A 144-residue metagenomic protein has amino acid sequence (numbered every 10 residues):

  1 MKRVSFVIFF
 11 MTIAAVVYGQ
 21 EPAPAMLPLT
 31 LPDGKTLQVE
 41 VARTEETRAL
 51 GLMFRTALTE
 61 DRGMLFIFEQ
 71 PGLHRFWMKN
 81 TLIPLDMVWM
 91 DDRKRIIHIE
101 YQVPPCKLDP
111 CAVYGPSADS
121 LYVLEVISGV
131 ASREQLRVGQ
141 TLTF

Functional and structural regions predicted by a protein language model:
V4-S5, L50: Small/flexible residues
S5-A15: Bacterial N-terminal signal peptides
Q20-F144: Compact, glycine-rich, soluble single-domain proteins
